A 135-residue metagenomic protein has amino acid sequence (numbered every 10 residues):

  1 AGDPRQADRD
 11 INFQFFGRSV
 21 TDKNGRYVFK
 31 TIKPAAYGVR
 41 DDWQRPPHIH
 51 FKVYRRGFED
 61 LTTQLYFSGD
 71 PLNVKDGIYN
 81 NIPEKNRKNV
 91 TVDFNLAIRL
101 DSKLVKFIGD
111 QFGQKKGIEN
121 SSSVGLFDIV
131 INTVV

Functional and structural regions predicted by a protein language model:
A1-R99, L104, I108-F112, N120-S122 (+1 more regions): Beta-strand-dominated extracellular/periplasmic modules and repeats in secreted or surface-exposed proteins
